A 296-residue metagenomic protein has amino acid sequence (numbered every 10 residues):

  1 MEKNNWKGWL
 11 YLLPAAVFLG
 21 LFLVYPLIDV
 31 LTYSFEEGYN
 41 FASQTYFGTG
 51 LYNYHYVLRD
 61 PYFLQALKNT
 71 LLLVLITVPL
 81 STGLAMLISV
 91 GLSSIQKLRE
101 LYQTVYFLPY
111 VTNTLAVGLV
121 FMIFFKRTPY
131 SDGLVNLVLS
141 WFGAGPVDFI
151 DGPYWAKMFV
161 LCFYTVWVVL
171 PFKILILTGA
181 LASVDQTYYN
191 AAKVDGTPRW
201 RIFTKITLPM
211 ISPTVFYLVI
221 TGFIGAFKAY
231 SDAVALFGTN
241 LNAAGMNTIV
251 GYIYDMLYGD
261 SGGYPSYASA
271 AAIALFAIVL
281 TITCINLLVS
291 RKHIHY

Functional and structural regions predicted by a protein language model:
K3-Y296: A structural signal for multi-pass alpha-helical bundles of membrane permease subunits that mediate small-molecule
